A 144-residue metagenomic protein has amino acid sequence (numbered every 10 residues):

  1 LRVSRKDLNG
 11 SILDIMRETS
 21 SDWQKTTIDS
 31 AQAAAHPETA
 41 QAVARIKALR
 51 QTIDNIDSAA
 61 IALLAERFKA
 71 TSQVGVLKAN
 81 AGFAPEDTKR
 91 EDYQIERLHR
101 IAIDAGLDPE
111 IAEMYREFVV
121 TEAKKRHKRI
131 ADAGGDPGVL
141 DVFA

Functional and structural regions predicted by a protein language model:
V3-A144: Domain-level signature for soluble enzymes in the chorismate/prephenate branch of the shikimate pathway
